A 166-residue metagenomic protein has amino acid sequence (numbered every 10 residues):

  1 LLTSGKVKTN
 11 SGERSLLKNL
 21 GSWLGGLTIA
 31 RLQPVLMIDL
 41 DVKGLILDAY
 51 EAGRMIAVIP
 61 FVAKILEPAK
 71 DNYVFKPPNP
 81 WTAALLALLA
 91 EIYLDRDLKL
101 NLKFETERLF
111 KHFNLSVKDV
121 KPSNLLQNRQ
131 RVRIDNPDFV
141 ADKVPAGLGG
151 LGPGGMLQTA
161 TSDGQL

Functional and structural regions predicted by a protein language model:
L1-G147, G154-T161, L166: Alpha-helical interaction scaffolds
